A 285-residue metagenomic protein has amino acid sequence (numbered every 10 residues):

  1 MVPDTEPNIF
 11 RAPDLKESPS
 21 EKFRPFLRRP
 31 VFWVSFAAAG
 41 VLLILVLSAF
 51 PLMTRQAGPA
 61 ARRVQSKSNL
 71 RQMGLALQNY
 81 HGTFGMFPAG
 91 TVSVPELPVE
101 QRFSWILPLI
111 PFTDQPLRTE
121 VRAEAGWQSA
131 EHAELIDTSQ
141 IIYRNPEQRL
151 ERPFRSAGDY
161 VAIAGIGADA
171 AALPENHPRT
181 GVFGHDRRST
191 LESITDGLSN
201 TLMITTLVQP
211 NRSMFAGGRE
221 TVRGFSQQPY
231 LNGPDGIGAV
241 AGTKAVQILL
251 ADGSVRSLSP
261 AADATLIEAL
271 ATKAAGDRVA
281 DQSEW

Functional and structural regions predicted by a protein language model:
M1-F32: Low-complexity, intrinsically disordered extramembrane tails and loops of integral membrane proteins
P30, S48-W285: Internal low-complexity, small-residue/proline-rich segments
S35-A49: Hydrophobic membrane-insertion alpha-helices, especially the h-region of bacterial N-terminal signal peptides
